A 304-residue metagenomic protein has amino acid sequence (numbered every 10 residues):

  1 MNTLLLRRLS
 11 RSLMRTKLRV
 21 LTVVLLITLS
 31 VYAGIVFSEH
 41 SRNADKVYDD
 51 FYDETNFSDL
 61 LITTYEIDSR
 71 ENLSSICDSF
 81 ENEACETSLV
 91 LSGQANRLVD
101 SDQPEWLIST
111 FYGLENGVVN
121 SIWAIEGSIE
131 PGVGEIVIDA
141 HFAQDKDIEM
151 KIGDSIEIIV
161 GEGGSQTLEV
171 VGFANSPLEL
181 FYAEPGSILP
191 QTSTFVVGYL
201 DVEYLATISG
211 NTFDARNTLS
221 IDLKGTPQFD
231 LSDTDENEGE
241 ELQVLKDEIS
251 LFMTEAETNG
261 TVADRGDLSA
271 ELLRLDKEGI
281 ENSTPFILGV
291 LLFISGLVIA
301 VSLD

Functional and structural regions predicted by a protein language model:
N2-G296: Membrane transport/envelope proteins' first extracytoplasmic loop
I294-D304: Juxtamembrane interface at the cytosolic side of transmembrane helices
